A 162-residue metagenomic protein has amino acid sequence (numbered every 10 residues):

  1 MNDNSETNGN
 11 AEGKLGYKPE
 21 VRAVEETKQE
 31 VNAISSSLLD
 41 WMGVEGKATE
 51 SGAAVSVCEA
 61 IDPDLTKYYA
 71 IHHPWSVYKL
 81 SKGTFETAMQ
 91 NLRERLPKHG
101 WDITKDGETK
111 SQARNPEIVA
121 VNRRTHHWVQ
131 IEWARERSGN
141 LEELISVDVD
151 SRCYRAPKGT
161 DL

Functional and structural regions predicted by a protein language model:
M1-Y69: N-terminal leader/targeting segments
E25-S37, R123-L162: Extracellularly exposed regions in secreted/surface proteins, prominently low-complexity, repeat-rich
E45-A53, I103, H127-W133, V147: Generic structural motif
A54-A60, I103-H127: Ser/Thr-rich, low-complexity intrinsically disordered terminal regions
S56-I61, P97, D150-R155: Functionally engaged cysteine thiol sites
I61-K67, T109-R114, R135-L141: Short, ordered beta-strand-loop transition motifs
Y68-P116: Long, charged/polar, surface-exposed segments that mediate recognition or autoinhibition
P74, E117-V119, L144-D148: Beta-strand secondary-structure signal
